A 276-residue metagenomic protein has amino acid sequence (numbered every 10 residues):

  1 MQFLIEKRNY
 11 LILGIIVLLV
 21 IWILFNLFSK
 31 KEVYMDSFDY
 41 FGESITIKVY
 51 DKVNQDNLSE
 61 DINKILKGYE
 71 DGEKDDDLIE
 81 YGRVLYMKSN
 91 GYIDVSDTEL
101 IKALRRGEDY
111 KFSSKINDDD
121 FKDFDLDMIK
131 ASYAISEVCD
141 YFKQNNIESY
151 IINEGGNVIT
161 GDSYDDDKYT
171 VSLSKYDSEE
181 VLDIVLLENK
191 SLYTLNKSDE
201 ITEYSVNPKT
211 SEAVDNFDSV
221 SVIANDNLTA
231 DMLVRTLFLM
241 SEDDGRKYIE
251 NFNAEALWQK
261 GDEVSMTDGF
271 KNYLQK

Functional and structural regions predicted by a protein language model:
Q2-K276: Mature catalytic core of soluble alpha/beta enzymes
